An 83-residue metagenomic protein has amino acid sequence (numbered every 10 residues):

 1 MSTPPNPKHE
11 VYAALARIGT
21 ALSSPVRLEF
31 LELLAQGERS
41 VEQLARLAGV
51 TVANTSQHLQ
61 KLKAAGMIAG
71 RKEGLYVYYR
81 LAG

Functional and structural regions predicted by a protein language model:
M1-Y12, Q36: C-terminal regulatory/oligomerization modules of transcriptional regulators
A13-A53, Q60, K72-G83: N-terminal helix-turn-helix DNA-binding core of bacterial DNA-binding proteins
